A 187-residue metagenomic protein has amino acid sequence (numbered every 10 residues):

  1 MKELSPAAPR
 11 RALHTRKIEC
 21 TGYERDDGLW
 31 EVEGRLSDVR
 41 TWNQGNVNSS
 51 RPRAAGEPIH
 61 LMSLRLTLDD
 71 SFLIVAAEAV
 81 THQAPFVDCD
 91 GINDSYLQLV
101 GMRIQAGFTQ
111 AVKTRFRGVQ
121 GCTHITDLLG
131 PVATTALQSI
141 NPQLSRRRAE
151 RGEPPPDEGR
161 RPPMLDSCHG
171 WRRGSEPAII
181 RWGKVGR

Functional and structural regions predicted by a protein language model:
M1-W30, R35-N43: Short, Gly/Pro- and small/polar-rich lid/capping loops
G22, D38-R187: Active-site- and interface-proximal helix/loop "cap" or "latch" segments in soluble metabolic and energy-transducing
